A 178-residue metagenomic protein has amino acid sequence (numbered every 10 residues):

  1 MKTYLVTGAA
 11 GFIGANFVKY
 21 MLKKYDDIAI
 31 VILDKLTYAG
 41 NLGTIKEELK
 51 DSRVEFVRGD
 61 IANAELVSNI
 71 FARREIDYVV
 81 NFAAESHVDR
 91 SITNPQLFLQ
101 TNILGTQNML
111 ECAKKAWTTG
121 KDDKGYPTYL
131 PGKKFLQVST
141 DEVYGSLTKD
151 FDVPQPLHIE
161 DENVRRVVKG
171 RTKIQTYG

Functional and structural regions predicted by a protein language model:
M1-G178: N-terminal Rossmann-like NAD(P)+-binding domain of SDR-like oxidoreductases, especially those catalyzing
